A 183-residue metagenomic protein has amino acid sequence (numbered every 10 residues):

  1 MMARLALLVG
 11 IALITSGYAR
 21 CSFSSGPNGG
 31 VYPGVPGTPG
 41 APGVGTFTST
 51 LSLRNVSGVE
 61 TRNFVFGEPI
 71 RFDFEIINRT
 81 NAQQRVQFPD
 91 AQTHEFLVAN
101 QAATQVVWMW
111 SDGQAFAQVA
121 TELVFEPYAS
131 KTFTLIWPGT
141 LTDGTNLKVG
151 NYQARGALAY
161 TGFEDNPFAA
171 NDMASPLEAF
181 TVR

Functional and structural regions predicted by a protein language model:
M1-L5: Positively charged n-region of N-terminal signal peptides that target proteins for export
A6-S16: Bacterial N-terminal signal peptides
C21-F116, E122-V124, A157-R183: Primarily secretory-pathway and cell-envelope proteins
F66, P127, K148-V149: Surface-exposed loops/turns
A115-L141: Intrinsically disordered, low-complexity Pro/Gly/Ser/Thr-rich segments with frequent PxxP/GP/PP motifs and embedded
N146-L158: A short tyrosine-centered beta-strand micro-motif
